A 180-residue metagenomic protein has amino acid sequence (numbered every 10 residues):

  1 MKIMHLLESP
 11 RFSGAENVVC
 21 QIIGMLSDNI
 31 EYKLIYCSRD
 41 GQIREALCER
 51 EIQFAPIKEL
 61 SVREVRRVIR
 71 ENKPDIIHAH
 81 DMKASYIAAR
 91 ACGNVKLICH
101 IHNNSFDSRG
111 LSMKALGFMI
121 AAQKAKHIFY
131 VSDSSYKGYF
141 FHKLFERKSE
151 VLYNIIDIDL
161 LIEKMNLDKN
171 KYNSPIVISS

Functional and structural regions predicted by a protein language model:
M4, K169-S180: Conserved donor-binding/catalytic core segment of Leloir-type glycosyltransferases
H5, G14-S27, S38-A46, G117: Short amphipathic alpha-helix
S27-K33: A generic structural motif
C37-V68, A79, F106-L111: A short, charged, and often flexible helix/loop element on the N-terminal side of the glycosyltransferase catalytic
I69, I98-V131, H142-F145: A conserved, positively charged/aromatic
K73-P74: Proline-aspartate-enriched helix->loop->beta-strand connector
A79-S85, I101-N104: Short His-centered aromatic/hydrophobic patch
S134, I155: Carbohydrate-associated surface elements
